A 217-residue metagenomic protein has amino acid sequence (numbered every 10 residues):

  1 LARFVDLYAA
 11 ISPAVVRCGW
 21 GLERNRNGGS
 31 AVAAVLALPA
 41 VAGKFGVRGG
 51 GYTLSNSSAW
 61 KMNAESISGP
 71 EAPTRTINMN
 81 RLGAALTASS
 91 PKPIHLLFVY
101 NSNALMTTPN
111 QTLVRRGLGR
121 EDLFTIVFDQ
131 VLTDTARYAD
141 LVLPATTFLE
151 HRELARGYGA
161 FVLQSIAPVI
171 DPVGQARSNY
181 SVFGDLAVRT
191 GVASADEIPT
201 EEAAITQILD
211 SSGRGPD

Functional and structural regions predicted by a protein language model:
L1-A37, V41-V47, S55-G215: Non-catalytic alpha/beta scaffold blocks inside enzyme catalytic domains
